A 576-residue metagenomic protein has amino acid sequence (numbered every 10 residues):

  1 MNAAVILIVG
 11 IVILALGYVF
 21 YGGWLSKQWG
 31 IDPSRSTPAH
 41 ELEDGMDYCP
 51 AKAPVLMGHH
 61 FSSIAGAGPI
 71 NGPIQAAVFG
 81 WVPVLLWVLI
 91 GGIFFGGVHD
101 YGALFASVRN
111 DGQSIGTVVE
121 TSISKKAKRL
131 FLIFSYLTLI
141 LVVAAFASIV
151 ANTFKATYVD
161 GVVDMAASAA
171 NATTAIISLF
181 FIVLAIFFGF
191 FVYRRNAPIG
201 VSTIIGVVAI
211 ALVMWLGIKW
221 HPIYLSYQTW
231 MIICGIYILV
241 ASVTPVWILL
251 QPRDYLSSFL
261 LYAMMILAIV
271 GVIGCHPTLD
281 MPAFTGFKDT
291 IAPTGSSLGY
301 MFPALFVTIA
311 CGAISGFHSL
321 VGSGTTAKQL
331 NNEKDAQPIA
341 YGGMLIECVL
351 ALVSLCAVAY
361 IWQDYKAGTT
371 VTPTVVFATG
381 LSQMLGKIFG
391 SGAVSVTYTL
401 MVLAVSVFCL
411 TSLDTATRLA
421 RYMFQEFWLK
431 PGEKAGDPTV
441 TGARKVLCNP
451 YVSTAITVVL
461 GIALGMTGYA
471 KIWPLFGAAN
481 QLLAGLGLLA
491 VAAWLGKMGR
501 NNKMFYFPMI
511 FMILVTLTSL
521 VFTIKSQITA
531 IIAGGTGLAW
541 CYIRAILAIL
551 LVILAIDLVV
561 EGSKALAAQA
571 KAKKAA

Functional and structural regions predicted by a protein language model:
N2-V19, A76-A106, G116, A175-F181 (+6 more regions): Extracellular loop-to-transmembrane helix junctions
A15-P38, H60, I90-G116, Y193 (+2 more regions): Juxtamembrane transmembrane-helix boundary signature
L16-I70, S258, Y300, A304 (+1 more regions): Membrane-interface "cap" regions at the ends of multi-pass membrane proteins
C49-N110, T121-K125, V142, A147-Y158 (+4 more regions): Membrane-interface helix-loop-helix modules in multi-pass membrane proteins
A67-I74, G91-I93, H99, A103 (+6 more regions): Membrane-helix boundary/coupling elements in multi-pass transport proteins
K125-I140, G342-V349, G392-Y398, E426-M466: Loop-to-transmembrane helix boundary motifs in multi-pass membrane proteins
Y193-R194, V208-I232, V240-S242, Y262-T290 (+3 more regions): Hydrophobic alpha-helical segments and their helix-loop junctions in multi-pass secondary transporters
V272-T290, L345-G380, T415: Extracellular/periplasmic helix-exit of transmembrane alpha-helices
